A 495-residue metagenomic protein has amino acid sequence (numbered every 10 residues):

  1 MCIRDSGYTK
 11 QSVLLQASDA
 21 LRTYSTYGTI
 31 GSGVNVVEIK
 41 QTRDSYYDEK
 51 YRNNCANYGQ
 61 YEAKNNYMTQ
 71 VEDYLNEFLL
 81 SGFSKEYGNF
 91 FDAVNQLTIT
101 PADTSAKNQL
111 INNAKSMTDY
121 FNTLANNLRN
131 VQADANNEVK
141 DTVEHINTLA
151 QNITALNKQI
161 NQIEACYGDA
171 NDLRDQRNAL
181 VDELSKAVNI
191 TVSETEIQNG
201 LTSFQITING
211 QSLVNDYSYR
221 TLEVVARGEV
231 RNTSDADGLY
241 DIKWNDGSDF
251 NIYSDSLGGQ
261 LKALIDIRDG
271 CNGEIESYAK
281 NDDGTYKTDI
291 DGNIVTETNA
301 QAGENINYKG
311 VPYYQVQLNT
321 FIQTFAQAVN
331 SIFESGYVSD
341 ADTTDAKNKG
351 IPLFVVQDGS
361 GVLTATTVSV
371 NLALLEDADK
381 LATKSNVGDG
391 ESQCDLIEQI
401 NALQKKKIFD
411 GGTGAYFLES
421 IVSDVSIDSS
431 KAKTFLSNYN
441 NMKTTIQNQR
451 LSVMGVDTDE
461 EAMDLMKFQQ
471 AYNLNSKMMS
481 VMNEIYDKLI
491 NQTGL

Functional and structural regions predicted by a protein language model:
M1: Nucleotide/phosphate-binding catalytic cleft detector across ATP-hydrolyzing and phosphate-transferring enzymes
R4-L495: Structural signature of extracellular appendage/secretion-system components
